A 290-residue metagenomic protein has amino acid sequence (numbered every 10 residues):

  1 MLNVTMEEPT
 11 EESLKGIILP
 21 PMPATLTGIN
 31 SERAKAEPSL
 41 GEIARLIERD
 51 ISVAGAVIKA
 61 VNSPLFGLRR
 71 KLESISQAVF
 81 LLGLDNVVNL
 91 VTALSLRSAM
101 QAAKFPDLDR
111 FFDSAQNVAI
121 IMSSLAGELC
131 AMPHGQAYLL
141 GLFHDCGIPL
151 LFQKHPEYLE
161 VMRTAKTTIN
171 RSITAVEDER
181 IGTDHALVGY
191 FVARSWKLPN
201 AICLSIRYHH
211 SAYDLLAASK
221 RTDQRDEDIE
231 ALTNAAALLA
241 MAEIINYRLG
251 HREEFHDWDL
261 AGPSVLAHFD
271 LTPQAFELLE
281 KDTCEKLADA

Functional and structural regions predicted by a protein language model:
M1-S13, L19, E227-A231, P263-A290: Terminal helices and disordered tails flanking the catalytic cores of nucleotide-processing hydrolases
M1-Y158, T167, R171-W258: Conserved alpha-helical "signature site" that marks functionally important helical segments or helix/loop junctions
